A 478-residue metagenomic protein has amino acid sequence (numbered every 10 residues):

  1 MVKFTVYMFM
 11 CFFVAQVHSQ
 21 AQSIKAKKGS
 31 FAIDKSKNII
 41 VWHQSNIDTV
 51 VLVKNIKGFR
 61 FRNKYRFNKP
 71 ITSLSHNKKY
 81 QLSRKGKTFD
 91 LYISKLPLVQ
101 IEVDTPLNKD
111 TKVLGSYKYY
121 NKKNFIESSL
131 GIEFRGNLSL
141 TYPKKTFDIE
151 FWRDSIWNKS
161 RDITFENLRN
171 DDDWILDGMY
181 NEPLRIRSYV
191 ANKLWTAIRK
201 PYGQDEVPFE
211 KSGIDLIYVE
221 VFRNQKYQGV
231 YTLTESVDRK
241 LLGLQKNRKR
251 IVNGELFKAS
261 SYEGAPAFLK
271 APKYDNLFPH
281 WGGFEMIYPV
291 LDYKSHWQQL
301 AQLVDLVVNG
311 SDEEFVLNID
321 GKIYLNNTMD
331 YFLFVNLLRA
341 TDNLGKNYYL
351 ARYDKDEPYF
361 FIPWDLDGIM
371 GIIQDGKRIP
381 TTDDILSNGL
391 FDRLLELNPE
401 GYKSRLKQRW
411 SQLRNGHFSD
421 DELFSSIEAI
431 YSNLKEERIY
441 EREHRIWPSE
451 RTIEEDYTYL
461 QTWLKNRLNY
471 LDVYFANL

Functional and structural regions predicted by a protein language model:
M1-Q22: Bacterial Sec-dependent N-terminal signal peptides
Q20-R135, S139, E428, S432-L478: Regulatory N- and C-terminal appendages and interdomain linkers associated with kinase/kinase-like NTP transferase
L130, L138, Y142, P289-G345 (+1 more regions): Middle-to-C-terminal accessory/interaction subdomains
F147-E150, D173-G178, R185, E220-F222 (+7 more regions): Structural recognition of the beta-strand scaffold that forms the well-ordered cores of secreted hydrolase catalytic
R153-N158, D162-T164, L168-N181, R185 (+3 more regions): Internal "kinase-insert"/substrate-recognition segments embedded within catalytic cores of ATP-dependent enzymes
K159-D162, R187-Y189, Y231-L233, K240-N247 (+4 more regions): Short, solvent-exposed loop/turn and secondary-structure capping segments
E182-Q204: A conserved alpha-helical element in kinase catalytic cores
P201-G213, I217-V219, F315-I319, D421-E422: Surface-exposed patches in mature extracellular/periplasmic domains of secreted proteins
